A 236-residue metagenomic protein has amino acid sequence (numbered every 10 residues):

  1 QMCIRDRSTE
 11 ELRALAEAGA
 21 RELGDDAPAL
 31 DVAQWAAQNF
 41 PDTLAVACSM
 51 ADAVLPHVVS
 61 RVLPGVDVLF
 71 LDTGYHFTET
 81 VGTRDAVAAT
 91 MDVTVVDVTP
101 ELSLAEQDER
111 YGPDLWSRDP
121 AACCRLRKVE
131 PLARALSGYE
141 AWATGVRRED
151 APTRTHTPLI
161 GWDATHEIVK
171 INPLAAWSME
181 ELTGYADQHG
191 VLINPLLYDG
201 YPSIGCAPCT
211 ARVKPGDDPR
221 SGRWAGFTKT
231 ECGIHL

Functional and structural regions predicted by a protein language model:
R5-L236: Nucleotide-activated chemistry modules centered on ATP-dependent adenylation/adenylyltransferase
